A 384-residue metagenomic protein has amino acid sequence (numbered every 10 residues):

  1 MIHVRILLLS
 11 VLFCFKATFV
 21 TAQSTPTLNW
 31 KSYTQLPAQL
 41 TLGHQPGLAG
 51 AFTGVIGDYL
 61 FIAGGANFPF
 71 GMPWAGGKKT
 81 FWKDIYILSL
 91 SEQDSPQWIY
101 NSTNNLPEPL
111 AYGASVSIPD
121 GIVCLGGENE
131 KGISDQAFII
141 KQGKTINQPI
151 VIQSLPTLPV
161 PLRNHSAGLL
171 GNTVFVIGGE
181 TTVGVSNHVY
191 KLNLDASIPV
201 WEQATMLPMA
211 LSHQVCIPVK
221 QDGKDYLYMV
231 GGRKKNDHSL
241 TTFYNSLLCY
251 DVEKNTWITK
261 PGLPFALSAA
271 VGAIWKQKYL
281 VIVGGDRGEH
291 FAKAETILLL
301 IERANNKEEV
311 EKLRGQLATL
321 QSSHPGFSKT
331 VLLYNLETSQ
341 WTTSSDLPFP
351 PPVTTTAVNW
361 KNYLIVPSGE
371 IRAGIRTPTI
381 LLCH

Functional and structural regions predicted by a protein language model:
M1-P26: Bacterial Sec-dependent N-terminal signal peptides
Q23-H384: Kelch-like beta-propeller repeat domains
